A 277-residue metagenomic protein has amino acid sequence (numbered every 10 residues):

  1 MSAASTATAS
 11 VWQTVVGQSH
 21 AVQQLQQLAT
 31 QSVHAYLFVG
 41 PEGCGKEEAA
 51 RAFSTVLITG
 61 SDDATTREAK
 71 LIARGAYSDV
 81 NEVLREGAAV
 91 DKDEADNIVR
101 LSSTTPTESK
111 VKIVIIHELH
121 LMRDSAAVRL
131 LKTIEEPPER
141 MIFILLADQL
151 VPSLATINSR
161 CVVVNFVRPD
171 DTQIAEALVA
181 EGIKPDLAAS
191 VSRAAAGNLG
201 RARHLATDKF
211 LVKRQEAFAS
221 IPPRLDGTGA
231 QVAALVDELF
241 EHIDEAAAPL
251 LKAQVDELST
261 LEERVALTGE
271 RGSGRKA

Functional and structural regions predicted by a protein language model:
M1-V56, G60-I72, E139-R140, D148-A277: Charged, glycine-rich active-site and insertion segments that engage polyanionic ligands
Q18, D91, A95, R123-D124 (+1 more regions): A conditional alpha-helix N-cap/helix-loop micro-motif detector
Q23-L28, K92-I113, L121, V128-K132: Conserved alpha-helical scaffold flanking the Walker A/P-loop in AAA+ ATPase domains
G75-G87, E94-R100: Conserved NTP-binding/hydrolysis module of P-loop NTPases
E86-D93, L119, V163-V164: Flexible beta-alpha connector loops of hexameric P-loop NTPases
S103-T104, V128-L145, A155: Conserved catalytic/switch belt of AAA+ P-loop NTPases
K110-I113, I142, R160: The start of beta-strands in P-loop NTPase/AAA+ ATPase cores
